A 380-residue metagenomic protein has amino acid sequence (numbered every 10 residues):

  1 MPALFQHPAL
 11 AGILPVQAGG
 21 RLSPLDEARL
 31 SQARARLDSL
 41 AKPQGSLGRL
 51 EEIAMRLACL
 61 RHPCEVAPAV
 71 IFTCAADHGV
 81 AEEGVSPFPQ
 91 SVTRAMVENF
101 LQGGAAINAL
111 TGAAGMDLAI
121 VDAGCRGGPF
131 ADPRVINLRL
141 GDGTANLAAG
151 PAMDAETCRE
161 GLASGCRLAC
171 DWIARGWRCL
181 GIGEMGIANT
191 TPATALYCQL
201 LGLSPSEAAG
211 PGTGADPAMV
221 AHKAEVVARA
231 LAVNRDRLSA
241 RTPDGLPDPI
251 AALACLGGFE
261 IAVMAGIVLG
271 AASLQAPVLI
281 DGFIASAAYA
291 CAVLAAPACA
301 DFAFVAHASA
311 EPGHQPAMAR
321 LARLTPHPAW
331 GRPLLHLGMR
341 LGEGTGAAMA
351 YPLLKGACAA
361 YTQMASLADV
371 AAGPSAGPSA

Functional and structural regions predicted by a protein language model:
P2-A380: N-terminal loops that bind phosphate or other acidic moieties and the adjacent beta-alpha structural core
